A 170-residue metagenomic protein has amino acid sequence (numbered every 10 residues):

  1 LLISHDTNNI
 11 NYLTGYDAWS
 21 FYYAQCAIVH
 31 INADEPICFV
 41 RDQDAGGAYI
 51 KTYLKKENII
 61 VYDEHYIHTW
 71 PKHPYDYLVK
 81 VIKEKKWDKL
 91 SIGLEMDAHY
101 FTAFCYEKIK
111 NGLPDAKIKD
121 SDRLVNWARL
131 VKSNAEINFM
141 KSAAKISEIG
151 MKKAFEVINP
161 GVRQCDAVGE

Functional and structural regions predicted by a protein language model:
L1-I149: A composition/biophysics-driven feature that prefers long, compositionally simple stretches
I146-I149, K153, E170: Alpha-helical scaffold segments in carbohydrate-active enzymes
A154-V162, D166-G169: A charged, amphipathic alpha-helical module
